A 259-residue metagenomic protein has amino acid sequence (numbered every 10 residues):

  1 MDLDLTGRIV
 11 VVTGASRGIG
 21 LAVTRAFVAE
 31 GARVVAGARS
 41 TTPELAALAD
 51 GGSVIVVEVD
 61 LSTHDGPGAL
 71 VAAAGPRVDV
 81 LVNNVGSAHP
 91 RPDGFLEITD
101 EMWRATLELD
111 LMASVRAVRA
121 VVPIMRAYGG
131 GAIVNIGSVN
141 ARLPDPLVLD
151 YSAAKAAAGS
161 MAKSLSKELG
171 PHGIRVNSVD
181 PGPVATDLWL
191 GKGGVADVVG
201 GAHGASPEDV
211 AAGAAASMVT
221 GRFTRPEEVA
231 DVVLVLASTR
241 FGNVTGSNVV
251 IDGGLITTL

Functional and structural regions predicted by a protein language model:
I9, S16-R17: Conserved glycine-rich cofactor-binding loop
R91-F95, T99-L107, I133, V199 (+1 more regions): Substrate-binding pocket helix/loop in short-chain dehydrogenase/reductase
P92, L143, R222, V233-L234 (+2 more regions): Short C-terminal tail/terminal secondary-structure segment of NAD(P)H-dependent dehydrogenase/reductase domains
V118, A154, A162: Active-site helix of classical SDR
P123, K167-E168, G242: Alpha-helical segment proximal to the catalytic Tyr-Lys
S138: Residue(s) in the substrate-gating loop at a strand-loop-helix junction that position the organic substrate next
G170, R175, V244-G246: Short, small/polar-rich loop/turn modules that mediate ligand/substrate recognition or access, typified
